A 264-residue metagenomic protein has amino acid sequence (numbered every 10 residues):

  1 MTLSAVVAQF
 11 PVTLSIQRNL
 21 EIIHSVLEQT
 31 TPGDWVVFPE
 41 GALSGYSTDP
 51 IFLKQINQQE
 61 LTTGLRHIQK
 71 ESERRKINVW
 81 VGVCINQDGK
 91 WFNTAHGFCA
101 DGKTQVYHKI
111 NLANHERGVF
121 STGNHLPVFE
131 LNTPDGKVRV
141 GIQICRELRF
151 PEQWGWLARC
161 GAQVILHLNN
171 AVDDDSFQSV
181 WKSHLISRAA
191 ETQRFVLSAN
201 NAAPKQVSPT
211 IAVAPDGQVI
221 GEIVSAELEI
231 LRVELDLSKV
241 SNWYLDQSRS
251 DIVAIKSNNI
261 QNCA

Functional and structural regions predicted by a protein language model:
M1-V6: Extreme N-terminal starter segment of soluble prokaryotic enzymes
Q9-L14: Short polar catalytic/cofactor-binding loops
I16, H24-A100, D173-A190: Cys-nucleophile CN-hydrolase/nitrilase-fold catalytic domain and related Cys-dependent amidase chemistry that acts on
R18-L27, L148-G155: Short, acidic/polar
E60, G64-N78, R149-L228: CN hydrolase (nitrilase-like) catalytic-core segments centered on the catalytic cysteine and neighboring Lys/Glu
N86-C160, D173-S183, L245-R249: Active-site catalytic loop in hydrolytic enzyme cores
T94, V106-K109, H167, E222 (+1 more regions): Residue-level detector of high-confidence beta-strand sites
V128, N201-A264: C-terminal beta-strand edge segments of enzyme domains
